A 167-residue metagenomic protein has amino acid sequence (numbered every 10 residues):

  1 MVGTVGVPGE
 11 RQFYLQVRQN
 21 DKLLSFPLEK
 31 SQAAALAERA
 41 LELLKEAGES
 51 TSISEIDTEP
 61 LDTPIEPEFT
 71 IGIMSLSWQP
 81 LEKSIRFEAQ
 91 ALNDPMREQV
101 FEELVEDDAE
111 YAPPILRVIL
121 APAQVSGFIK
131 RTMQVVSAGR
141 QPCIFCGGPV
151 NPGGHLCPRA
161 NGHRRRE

Functional and structural regions predicted by a protein language model:
M1-E167: Positively charged, low-complexity terminal tracts and the immediately adjacent first secondary-structure elements
